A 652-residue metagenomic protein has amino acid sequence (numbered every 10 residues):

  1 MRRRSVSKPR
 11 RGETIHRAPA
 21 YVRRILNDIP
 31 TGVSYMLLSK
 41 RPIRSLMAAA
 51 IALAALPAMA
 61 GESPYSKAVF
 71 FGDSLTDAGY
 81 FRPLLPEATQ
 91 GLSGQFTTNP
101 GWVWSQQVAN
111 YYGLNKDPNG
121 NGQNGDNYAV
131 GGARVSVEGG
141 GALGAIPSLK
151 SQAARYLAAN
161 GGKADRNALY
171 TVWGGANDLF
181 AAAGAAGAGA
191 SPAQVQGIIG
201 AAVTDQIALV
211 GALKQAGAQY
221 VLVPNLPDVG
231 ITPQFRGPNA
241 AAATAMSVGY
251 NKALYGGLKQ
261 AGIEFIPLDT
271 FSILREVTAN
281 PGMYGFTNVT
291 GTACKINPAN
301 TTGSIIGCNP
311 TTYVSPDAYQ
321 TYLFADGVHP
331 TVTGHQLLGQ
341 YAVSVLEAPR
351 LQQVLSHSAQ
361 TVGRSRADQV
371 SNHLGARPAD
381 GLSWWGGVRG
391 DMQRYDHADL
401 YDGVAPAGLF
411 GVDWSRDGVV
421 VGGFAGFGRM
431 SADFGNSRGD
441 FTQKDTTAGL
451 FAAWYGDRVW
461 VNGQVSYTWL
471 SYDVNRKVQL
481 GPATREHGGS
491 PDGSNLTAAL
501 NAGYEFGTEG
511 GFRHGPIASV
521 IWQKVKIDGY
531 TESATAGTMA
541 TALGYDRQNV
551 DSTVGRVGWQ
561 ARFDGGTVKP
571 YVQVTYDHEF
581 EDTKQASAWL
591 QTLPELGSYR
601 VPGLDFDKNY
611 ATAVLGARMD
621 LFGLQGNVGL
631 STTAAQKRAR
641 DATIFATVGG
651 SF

Functional and structural regions predicted by a protein language model:
M1-Y35: N-terminal amphipathic/basic-hydrophobic helices that include classical n-h-c signal peptides and signal-anchor
V22, I29-A60: Gram-negative bacterial Sec-dependent N-terminal signal peptides
I29-L38, A60-G381, V388-D396, D620: Conserved active-site regions of diverse hydrolases
F70, A129, T171-G175, G387 (+4 more regions): Short beta-strand segments
F180-A186, Y401, M430-T442, L470-T497 (+4 more regions): Extracellular/periplasm-exposed beta-strand and loop segments of Gram-negative cell-envelope proteins, dominated by
T232, M246, L254, A518-Q573: Aromatic-anchored, glycine/proline-accented short structural segments that stabilize local strand-turns or short
Y341, W384, G449, A453 (+1 more regions): Outer membrane beta-barrel transmembrane domains
Q353-H514, W522, D605, G629-T643 (+1 more regions): Outer membrane beta-barrel translocator domains of Type V secretion systems
